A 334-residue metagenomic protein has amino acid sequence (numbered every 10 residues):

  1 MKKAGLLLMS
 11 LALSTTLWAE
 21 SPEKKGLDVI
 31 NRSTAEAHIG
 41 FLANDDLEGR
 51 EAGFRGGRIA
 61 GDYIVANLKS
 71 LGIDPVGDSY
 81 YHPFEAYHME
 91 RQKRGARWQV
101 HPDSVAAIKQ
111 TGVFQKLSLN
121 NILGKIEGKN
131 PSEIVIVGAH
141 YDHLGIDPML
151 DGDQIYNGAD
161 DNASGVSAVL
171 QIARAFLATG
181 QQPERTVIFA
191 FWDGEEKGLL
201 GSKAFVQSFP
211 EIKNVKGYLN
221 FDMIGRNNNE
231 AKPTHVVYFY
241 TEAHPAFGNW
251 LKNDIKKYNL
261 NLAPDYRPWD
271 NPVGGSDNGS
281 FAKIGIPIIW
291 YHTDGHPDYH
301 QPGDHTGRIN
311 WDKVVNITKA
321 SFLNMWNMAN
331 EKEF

Functional and structural regions predicted by a protein language model:
M1-E23: Bacterial Sec-dependent N-terminal signal peptides
L17-P75, I126-E127, S132: N-terminal hydrophobic or amphipathic helices/low-complexity stretches enriched in small/hydrophobic/Pro/Gly
P22-V29, D45-R55, K109-V113, L150-N162 (+4 more regions): Second-shell loop/turn segments in exported
L42, L68, H101, G112-M149: Acidic/His- and Gly-rich active-site-bordering loop/insert found across diverse amide/peptide-bond hydrolases
R50-K125: A non-catalytic alpha/beta surface segment that caps or lines the substrate-entry region of metallo-dependent hydrolase
I122-G124, V137-H143, D147-G198, S321: Alpha-helical metal-binding/catalytic segments enriched in His/Glu/Asp
W192-T293: Metal-dependent peptidase/peptidase-like ectodomains
P297-F334: His/Asp/Glu-rich mid-to-C-terminal helical/loop segments that flank catalytic regions of hydrolases
